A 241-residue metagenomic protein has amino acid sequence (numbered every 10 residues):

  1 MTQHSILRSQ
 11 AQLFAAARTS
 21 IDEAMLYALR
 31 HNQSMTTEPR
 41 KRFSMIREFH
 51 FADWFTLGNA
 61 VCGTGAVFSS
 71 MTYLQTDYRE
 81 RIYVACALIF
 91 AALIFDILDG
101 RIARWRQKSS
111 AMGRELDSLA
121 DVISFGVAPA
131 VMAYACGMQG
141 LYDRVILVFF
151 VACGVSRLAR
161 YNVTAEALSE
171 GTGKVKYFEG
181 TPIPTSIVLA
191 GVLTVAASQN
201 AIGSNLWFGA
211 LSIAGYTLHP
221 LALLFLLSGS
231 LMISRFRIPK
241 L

Functional and structural regions predicted by a protein language model:
H4-R8, L13-I97, R235: Topogenic membrane-insertion module of multi-pass membrane proteins
L13, A17-S44, V175-L241: C-terminal membrane-associated helical module and adjoining short loops/tails
T36-A60, R101-L119, R160-T185, R237-L241: Interhelical loop and helix-boundary elements at the membrane-water interface of polytopic inner-membrane proteins
D53-L57, V61, C86-A87, W105-Y161: Multi-pass membrane catalytic core of lipid/isoprenoid biosynthesis enzymes
N59, G63-S69, A128, C153-R157 (+2 more regions): Helical transmembrane-bundle signal
V61-V67, L119-A130, K176-V192: Small-residue-rich segments of transmembrane alpha-helices in multi-pass membrane proteins, especially helix faces
G65-C86, P129-V148, L193-H219: Helix-coil boundary and interhelical linker segments in multi-pass alpha-helical membrane proteins
I89-D96, F149-R157, T194, L224-R235: Alpha-helical transmembrane segments of multi-pass membrane proteins
